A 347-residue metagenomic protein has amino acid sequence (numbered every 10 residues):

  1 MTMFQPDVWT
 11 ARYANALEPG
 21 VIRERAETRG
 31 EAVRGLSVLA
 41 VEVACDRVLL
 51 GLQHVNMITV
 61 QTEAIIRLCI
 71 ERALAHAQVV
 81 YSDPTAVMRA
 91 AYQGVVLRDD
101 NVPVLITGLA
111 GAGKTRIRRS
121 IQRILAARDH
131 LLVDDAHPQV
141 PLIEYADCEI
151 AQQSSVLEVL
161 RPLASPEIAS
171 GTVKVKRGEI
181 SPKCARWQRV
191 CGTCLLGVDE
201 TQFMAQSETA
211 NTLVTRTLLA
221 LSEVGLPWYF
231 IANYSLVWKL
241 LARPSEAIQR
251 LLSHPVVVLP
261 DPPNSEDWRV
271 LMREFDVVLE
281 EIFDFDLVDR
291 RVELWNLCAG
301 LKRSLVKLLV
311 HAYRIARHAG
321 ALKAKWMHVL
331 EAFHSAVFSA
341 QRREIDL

Functional and structural regions predicted by a protein language model:
M1-V102: Walker A/P-loop-proximal flanking segment of P-loop NTPase domains
T2-R34, A44, L49-H54, V190 (+2 more regions): C-terminal alpha-helical "lid" subdomain
S37, V96-D99, V140, Q152-R216 (+5 more regions): Mid-core helix/loop region of P-loop NTP-binding domains shared across ATPases and GTPases
G94-R119: Walker A/P-loop nucleotide-binding motif
I124-A136, A169: Post-Walker A helix-loop "phosphate-sensing" segment adjacent to the P-loop in P-loop NTPases
Y145-Q153: A short hydrophobic beta-strand->loop->alpha-helix junction that borders the nucleotide-binding pocket of P-loop NTPases
F203-S207, N211-D289: The catalytic "switch" region of P-loop NTPases
